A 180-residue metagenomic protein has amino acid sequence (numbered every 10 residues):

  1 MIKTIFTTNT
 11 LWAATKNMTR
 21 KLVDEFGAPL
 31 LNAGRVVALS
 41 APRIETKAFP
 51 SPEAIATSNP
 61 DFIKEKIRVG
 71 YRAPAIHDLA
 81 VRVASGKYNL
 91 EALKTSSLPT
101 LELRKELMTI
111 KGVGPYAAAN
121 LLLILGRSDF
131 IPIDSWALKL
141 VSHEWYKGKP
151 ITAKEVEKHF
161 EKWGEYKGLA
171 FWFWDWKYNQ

Functional and structural regions predicted by a protein language model:
M1-Q180: HhH-family (HhH-GPD) DNA N-glycosylase catalytic core used in base-excision repair
